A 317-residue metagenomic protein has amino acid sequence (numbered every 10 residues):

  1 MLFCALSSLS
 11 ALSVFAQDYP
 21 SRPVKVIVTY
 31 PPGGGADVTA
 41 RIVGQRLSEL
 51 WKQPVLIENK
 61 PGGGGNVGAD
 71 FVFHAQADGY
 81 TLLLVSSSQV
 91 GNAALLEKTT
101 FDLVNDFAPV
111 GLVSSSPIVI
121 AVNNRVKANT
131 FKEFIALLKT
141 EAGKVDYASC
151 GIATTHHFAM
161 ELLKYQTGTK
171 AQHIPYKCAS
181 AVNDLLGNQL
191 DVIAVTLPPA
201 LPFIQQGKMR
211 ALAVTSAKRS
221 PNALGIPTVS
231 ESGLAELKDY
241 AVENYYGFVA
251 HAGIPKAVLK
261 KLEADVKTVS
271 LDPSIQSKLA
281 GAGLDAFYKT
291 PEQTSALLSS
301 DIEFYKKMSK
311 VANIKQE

Functional and structural regions predicted by a protein language model:
S10-A11: N-terminal signal peptide c-region/cleavage motif recognized by signal peptidases
A16-N105, K144, G168-A194, F203 (+2 more regions): N-terminal (or domain-start) structured segment
S21-P23, Q166-T169, Q205, K256-E317: An extracytoplasmic/periplasmic, membrane-proximal ligand-sensing/linker region
R41, Q45, E49, D70 (+11 more regions): Solvent-exposed, polar/charged alpha-helical surfaces in well-ordered, non-transmembrane soluble domains, broadly
H74-Y80, A94-S180, V192, V229 (+1 more regions): Hinge/capping helix and adjacent helix->loop/strand transition within the periplasmic-binding protein
S88-K98, H157, E161-Q166, V192-T228: A ligand-binding cleft/hinge motif common to bilobed small-molecule-binding domains
